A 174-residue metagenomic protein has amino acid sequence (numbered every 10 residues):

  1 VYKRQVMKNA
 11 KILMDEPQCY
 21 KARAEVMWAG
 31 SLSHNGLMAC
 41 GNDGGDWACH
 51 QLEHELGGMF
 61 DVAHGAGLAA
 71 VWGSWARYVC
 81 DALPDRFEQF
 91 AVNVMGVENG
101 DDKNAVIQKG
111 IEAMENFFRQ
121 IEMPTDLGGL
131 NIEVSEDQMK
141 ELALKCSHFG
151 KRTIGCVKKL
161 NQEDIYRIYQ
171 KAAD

Functional and structural regions predicted by a protein language model:
V1, G41-G45, G129-E133, D137: Intrinsically disordered, low-complexity coil segments
K3-A113: Active-site segments that bind and position negatively charged phosphate/pyrophosphate groups
F87, V94, E98-D174: C-terminal charged capping/lid subdomain of soluble metabolic enzymes
